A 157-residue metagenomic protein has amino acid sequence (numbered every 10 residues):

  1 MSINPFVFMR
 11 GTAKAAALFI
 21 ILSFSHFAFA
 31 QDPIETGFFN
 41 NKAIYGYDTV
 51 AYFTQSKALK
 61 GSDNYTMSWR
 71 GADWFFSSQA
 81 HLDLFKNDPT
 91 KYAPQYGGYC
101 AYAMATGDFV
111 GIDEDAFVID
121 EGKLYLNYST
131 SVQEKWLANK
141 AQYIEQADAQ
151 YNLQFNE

Functional and structural regions predicted by a protein language model:
S2-A17: Bacterial N-terminal signal peptides that target proteins for export
F29-E157: Charged, low-complexity intrinsically disordered segments
